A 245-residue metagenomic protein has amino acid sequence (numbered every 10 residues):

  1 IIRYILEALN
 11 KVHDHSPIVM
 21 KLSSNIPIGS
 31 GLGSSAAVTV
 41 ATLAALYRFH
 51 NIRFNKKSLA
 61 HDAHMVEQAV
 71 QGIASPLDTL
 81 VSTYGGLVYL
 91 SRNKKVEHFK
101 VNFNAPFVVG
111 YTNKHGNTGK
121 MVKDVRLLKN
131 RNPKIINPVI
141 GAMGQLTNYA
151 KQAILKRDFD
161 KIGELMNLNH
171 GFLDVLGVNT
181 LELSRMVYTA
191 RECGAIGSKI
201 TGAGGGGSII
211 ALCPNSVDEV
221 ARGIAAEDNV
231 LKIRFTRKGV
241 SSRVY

Functional and structural regions predicted by a protein language model:
I1-E7, K11, H50-N55, H61-I73 (+2 more regions): C-terminal nucleotide
I2-I26: Flexible, acidic active-site loops/lids enriched in D/E/S/T/G that coordinate Mg2+ and/or position polar
V19, N25-V38, M166-L168: Well-ordered, non-transmembrane segments within structured domains
M20-L22, T112, I209: A structural signal for short, well-ordered beta-strand segments
S23, A105-F107, G206-S208: Short, solvent-exposed beta-strand edge segments and adjacent coil->beta transition regions
S23-G33, M65-A74: A short glycine/serine-rich beta->alpha loop
G29-T39, S75-G85, K199, A203-G206: FAD-binding core of FAD-dependent oxidoreductases, characterized by glycine-rich FAD pyrophosphate-binding loops
L32-I52: DPxDG-like acidic metal-binding loop motif
